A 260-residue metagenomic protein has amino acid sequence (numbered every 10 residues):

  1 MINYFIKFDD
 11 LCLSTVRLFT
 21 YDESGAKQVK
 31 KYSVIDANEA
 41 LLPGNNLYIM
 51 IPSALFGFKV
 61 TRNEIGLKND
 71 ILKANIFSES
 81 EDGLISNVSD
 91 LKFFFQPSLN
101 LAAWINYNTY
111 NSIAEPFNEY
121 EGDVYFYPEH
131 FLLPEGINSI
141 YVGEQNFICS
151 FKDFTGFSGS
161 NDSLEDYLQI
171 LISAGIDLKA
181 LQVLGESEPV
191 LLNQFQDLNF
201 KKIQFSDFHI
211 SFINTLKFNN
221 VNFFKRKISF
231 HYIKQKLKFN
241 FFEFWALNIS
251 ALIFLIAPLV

Functional and structural regions predicted by a protein language model:
M1-V260: Hydrophobic/aromatic-enriched cytosolic interaction surfaces used to assemble or bind macromolecules
